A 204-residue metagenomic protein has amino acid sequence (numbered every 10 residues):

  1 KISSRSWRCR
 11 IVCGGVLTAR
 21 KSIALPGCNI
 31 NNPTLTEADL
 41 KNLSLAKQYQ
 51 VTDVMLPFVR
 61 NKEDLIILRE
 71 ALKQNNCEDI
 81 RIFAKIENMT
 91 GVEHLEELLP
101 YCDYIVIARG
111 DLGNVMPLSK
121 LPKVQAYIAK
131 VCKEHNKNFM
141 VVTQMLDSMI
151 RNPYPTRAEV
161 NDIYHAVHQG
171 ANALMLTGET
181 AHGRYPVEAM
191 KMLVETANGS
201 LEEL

Functional and structural regions predicted by a protein language model:
K1-L204: Non-catalytic helical/linker scaffolds that mediate oligomerization, partner binding, and domain coupling around large
